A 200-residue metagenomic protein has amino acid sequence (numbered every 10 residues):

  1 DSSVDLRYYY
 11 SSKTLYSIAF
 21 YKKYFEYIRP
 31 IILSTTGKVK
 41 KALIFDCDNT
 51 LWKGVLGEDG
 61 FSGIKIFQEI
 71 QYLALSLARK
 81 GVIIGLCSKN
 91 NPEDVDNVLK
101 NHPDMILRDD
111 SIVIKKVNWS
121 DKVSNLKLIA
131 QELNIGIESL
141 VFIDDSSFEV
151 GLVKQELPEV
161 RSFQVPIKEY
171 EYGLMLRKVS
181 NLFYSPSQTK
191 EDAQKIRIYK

Functional and structural regions predicted by a protein language model:
D1, E58-G63, R79-K80, N90: Basic, amphipathic N-terminal segments
D1-I44, L51-W52, G57-E58: Extracellular glycan-modifying ectodomains
S12-A19, G60-K65, G136, L140: The substrate-binding groove and active-site-proximal loops of carbohydrate-active enzymes, especially glycoside
Y27, E69-L73, N125-L128: Well-ordered alpha-helical segments embedded in enzymatic catalytic cores
L33, N91, K100-K200: C-terminal cap/substrate-recognition subdomain and adjoining C-terminal extension of metal-dependent phosphatase-like
V39-K41, V82, I137-S139: Short coil/turn segments at beta-strand junctions that form active-site/ligand-binding loops
L51-Y72: Active-site neighborhood of HAD-like aspartate-dependent phosphohydrolases
E69-P103, K115-K116, V153: Substrate-recognition element of Asp-dependent hydrolases with the DxDx(T/V) motif
